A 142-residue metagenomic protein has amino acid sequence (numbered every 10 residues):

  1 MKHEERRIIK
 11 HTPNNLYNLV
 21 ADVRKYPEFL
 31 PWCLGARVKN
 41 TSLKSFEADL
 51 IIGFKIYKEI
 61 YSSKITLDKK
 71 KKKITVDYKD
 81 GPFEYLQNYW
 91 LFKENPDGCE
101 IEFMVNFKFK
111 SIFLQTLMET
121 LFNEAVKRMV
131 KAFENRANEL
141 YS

Functional and structural regions predicted by a protein language model:
M1-E4, N106-F113: A short small-residue
M1-S45, D97: Hydrophobic ligand-binding cavity/cleft-lining segments
K10-N15, K72-D77, E119: Short, charged low-complexity linear motifs
P27-E28, G35-V38, S42, G53-E100 (+3 more regions): Hydrophobic-ligand binding "helix-grip"
F109, F113-S142: A conserved amphipathic terminal alpha-helix motif
